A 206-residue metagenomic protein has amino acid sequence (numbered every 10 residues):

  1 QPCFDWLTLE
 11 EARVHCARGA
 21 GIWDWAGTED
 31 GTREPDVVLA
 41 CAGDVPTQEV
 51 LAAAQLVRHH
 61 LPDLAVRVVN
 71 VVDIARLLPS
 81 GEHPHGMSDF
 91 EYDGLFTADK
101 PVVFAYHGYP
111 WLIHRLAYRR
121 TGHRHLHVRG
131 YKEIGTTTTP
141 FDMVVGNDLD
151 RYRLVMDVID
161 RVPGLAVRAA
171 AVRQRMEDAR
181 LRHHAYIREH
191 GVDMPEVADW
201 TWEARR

Functional and structural regions predicted by a protein language model:
Q1-R206: Thiamine diphosphate
